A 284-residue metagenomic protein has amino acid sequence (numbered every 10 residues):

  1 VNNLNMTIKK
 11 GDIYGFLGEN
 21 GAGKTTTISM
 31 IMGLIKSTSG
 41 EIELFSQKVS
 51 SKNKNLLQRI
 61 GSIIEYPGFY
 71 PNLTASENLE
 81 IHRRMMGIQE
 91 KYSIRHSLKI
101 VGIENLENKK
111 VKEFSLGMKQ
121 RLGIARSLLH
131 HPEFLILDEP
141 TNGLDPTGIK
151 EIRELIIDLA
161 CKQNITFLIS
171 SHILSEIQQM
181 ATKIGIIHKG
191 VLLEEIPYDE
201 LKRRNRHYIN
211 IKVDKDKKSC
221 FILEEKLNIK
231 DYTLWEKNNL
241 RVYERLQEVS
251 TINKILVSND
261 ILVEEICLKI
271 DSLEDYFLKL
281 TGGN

Functional and structural regions predicted by a protein language model:
V1-I169, L174-H188, L192-E194: ABC transporter nucleotide-binding domains
E41, Y208, L262-E265: Residues at or immediately flanking beta-strands
S76, I100, E104, L174 (+4 more regions): Alpha-helix N-cap/helix-start and coil->helix boundary motif
I81, H96, F221, K254 (+1 more regions): Surface-exposed charge patches
R153-Y243: ABC transporter nucleotide-binding domain
E244-N284: C-terminal coupling/interaction segments
